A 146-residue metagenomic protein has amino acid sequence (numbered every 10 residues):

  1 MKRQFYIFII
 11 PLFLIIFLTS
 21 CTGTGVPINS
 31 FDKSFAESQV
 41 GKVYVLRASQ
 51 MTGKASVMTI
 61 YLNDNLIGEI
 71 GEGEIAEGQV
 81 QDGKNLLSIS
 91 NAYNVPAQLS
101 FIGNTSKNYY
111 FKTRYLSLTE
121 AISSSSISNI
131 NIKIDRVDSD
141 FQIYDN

Functional and structural regions predicted by a protein language model:
M1-I10: Bacterial N-terminal signal peptides that target proteins for export
I16-S20: C-terminal motif of bacterial Sec signal peptides marking the signal peptidase cleavage site
C21-N146: Short loop/turn and low-complexity linker motifs enriched in small/turn-promoting residues
